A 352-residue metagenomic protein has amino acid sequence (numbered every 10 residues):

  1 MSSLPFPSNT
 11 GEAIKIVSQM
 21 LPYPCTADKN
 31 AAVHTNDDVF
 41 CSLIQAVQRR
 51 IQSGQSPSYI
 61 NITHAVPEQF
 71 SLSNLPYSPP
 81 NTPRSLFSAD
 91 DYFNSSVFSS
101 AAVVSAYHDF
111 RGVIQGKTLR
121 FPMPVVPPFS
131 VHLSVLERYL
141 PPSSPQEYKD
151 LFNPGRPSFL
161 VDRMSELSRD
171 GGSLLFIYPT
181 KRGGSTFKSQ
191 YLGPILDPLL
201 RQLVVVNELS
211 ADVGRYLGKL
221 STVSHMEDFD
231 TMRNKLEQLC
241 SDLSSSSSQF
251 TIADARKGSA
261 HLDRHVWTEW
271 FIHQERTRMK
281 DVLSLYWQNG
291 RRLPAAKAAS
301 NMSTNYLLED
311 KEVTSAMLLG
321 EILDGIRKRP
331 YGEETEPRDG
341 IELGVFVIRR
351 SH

Functional and structural regions predicted by a protein language model:
M1-S130, P179-G184, L319-R338, L343: N-terminal charged/capping segments associated with class I S-adenosyl-L-methionine
M1-S2, V33-V47, K149-D162, G193-L196 (+2 more regions): Well-ordered, non-membrane alpha-helical segments in soluble/globular domains
K15-V17, V135, L175, V347: Beta-strand cores of modular interaction/reader domains in eukaryotic scaffold and signaling proteins, especially PDZ
L119-F159, R182-A211: Mobile active-site "lid"/loop adjacent to the S-adenosyl-L-methionine
L133, L160, D170-T180: Conserved beta-strand signature within the Rossmann-like core of class I S-adenosyl-L-methionine
L175-L323: Substrate-binding/catalytic lobe of Class I Rossmann-like enzymes that use SAM or dcSAM, i.e., the mid-to-C-terminal
L343-H352: C-terminal helix/juxtamembrane-tail motif
